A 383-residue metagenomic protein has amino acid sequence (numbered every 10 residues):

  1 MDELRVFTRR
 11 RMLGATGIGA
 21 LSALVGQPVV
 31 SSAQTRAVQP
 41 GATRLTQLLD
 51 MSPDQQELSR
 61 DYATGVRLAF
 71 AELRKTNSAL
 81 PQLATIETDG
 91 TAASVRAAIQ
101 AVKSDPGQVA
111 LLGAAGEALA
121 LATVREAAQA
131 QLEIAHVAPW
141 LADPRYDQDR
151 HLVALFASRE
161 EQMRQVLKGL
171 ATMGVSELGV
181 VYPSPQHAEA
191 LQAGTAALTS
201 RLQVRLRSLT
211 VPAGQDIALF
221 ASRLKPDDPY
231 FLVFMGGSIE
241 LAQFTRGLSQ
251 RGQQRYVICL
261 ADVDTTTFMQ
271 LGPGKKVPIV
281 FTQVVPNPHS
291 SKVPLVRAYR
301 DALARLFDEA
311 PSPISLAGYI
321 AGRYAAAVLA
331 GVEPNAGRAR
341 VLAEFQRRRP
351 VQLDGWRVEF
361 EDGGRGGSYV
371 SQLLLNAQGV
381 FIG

Functional and structural regions predicted by a protein language model:
M1-R11, I18-A23: N-terminal secretory signal peptides
A37-R67, I86-A92, A310-S315: Extracytoplasmic "Venus flytrap"
A63-T85: Signal peptide-proximal N-terminal region of secreted/periplasmic/extracellular or secretory-lumen proteins
A92-V109, A218-D227: Short, well-structured alpha-helical segments in soluble
Q108-L209, Y256-G274, P278: Extracytoplasmic ligand/sensor domains, especially the bilobed periplasmic-binding protein
L155-L178, A190, I217, L241 (+2 more regions): Hydrophobic alpha-helical segments within soluble ligand-binding/sensing domains
G247-Y319, V332: Extracellular/periplasmic periplasmic-binding protein-like sensory domains
D301-L316, G322, A326-F381: Segments of small-molecule ligand-sensing domains
